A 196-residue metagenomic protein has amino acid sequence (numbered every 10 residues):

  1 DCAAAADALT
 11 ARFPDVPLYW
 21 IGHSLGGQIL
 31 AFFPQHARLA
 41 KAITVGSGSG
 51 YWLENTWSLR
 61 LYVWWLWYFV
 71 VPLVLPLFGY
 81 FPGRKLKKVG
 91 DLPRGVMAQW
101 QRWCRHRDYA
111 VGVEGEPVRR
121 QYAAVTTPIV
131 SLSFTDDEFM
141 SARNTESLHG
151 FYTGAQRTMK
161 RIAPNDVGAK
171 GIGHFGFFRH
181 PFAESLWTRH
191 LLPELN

Functional and structural regions predicted by a protein language model:
D1-V16: Conserved acidic catalytic loop of the alpha/beta-hydrolase fold
D15-P17, T127-P128: Short coil/turn segments at beta-strand junctions that form active-site/ligand-binding loops
I21-D108: Alpha/beta-hydrolase-fold enzymes
W103-Q121: Active-site nucleophile elbow and catalytic-triad environment of alpha/beta-hydrolase enzymes
V125, S131-S133: Short beta-strand/loop motif that positions the catalytic acidic residue of the alpha/beta-hydrolase fold
T135-D137, F175: Acidic beta-to-alpha connecting loop that harbors the catalytic carboxylate
S141-F151: Short alpha-helix in the alpha/beta-hydrolase fold that links the catalytic acid
R161-N196: Catalytic active-site module of serine/aspartate enzymes centered on a nucleophile-bearing elbow/loop
